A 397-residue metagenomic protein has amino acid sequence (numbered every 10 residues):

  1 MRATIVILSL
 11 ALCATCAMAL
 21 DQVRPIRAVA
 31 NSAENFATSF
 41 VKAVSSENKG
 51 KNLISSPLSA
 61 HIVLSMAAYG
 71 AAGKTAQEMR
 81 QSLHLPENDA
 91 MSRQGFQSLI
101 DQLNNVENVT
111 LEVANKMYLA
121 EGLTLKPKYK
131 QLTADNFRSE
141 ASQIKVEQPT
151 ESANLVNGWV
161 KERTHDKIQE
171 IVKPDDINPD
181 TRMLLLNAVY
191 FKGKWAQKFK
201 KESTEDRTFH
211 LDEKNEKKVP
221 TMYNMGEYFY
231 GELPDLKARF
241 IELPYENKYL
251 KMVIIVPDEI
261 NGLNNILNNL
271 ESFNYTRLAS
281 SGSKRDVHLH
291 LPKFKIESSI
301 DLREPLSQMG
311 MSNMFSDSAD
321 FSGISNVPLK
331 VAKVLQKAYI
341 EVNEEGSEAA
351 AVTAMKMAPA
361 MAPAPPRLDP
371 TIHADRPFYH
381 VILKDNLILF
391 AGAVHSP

Functional and structural regions predicted by a protein language model:
R2-E147, G158, V394: Detector for small/aliphatic-rich hydrophobic stretches
A37, K237-F240, K337, D375-Y379: Short glycine-rich loop/turn motifs
G50, D89-N265, S280-P365: Non-catalytic, conformational "gating/processing" segments within enzyme and secreted inhibitor domains
I62-S65, M252-I254, V381, F390-A391: Structural recognition of the beta-strand scaffold that forms the well-ordered cores of secreted hydrolase catalytic
A67, V189, V256, K384 (+1 more regions): Short beta-strand segments enriched in hydrophobic/aromatic residues within well-folded beta-rich domains
Y275-T276: Extracellular glycan-recognition regions
I372, R376-P397: C-terminal or internal capping secondary-structure element at the end of a domain, subdomain, or sheet
